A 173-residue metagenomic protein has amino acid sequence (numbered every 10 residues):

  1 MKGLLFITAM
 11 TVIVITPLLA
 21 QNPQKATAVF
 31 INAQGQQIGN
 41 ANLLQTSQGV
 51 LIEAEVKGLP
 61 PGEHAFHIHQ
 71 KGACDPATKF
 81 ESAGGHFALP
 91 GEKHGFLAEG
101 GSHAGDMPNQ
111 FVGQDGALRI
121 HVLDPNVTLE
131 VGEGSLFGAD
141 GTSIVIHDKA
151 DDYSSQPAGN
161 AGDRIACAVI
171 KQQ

Functional and structural regions predicted by a protein language model:
L5-P17: Bacterial N-terminal signal peptides
T16-Q173: N-terminal leader/targeting pre-sequences
